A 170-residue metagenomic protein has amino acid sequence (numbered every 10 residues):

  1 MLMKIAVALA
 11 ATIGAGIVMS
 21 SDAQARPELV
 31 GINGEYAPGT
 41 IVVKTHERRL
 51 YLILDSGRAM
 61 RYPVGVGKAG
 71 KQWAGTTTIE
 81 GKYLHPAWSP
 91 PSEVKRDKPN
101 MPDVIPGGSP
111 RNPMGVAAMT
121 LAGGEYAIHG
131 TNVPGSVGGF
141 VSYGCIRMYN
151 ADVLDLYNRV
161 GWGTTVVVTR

Functional and structural regions predicted by a protein language model:
K4-G16: Bacterial N-terminal signal peptides
V18-S20: N-terminal signal peptide c-region/cleavage motif recognized by signal peptidases
Q24-R26: Boundary of Sec targeting at the N-terminus
E28, I32, Y36, S56-R61 (+3 more regions): Exported/periplasmic cell-wall-interacting domains
G39-I41, R48, A117: Residue-level detector of beta-strand structural context in well-folded domains
V42-K44, Y51-I53, R147: Structural recognition of beta-strand segments within beta-rich domains
T45-E47, G123: Residue-level signal for tight coil/turn positions that link beta-strands
